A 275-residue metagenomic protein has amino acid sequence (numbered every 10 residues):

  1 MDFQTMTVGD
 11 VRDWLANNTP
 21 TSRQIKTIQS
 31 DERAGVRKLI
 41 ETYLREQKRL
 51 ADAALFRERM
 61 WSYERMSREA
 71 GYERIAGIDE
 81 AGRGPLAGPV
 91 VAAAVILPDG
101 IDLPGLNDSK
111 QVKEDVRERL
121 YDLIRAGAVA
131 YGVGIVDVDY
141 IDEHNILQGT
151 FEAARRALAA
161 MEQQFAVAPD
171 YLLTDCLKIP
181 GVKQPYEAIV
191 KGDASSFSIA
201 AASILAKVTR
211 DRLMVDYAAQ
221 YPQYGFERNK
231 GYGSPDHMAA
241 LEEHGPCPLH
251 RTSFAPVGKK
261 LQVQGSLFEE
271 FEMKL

Functional and structural regions predicted by a protein language model:
M1-A76, R83-L275: RNase H-like, Mg2+-dependent phosphodiesterase core, and more generally RNA phosphate-backbone-engaging helix-loop
